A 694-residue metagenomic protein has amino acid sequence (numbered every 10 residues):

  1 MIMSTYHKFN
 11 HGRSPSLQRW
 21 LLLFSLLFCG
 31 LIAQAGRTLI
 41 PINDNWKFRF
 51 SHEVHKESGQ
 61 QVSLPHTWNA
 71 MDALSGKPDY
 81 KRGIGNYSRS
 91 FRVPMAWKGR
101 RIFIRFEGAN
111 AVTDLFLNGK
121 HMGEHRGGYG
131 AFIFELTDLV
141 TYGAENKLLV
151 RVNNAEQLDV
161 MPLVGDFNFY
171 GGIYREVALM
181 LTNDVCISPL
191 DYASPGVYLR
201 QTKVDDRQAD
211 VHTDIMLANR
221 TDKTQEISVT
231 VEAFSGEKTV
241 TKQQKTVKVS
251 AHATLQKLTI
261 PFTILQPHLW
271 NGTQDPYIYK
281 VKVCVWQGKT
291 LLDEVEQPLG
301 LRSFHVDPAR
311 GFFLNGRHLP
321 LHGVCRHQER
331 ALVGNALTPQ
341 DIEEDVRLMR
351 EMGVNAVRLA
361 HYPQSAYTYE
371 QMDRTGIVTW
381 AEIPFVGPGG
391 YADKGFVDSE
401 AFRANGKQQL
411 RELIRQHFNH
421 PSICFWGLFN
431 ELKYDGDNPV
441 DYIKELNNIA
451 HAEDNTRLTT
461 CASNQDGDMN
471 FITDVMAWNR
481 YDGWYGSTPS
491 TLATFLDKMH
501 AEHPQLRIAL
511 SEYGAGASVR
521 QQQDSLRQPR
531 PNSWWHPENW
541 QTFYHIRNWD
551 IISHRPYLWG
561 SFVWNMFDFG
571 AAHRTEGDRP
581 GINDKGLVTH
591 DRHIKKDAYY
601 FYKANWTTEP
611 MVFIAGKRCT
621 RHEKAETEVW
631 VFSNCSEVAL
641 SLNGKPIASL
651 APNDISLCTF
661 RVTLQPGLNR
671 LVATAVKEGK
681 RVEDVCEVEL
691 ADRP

Functional and structural regions predicted by a protein language model:
M1-L27, A33-H361, S365, Q371 (+9 more regions): Secreted/periplasmic carbohydrate-active enzymes, especially glycoside hydrolases
E343-M349, A356-N605, E609-E628, N653-D654 (+1 more regions): Substrate-binding/catalytic cleft of secreted carbohydrate-active enzymes, primarily glycoside hydrolases
